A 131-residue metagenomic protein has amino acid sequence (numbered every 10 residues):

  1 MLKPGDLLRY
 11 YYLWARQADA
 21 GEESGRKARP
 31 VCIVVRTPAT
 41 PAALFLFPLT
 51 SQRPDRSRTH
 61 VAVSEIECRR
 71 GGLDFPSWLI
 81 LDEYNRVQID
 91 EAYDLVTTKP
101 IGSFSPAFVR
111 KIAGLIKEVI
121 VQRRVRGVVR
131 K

Functional and structural regions predicted by a protein language model:
W14: Entry/capping segment at the start of metal-dependent catalytic domains with acidic active-site entry clusters
A18-A28, V34-R69: Compact nucleic-acid interaction/catalytic patches
E22-P30, I101-F108: Glycine-rich, flexible loop segments associated with nucleotide phosphate handling
I66-K131: C-terminal terminal-subdomain/extension
